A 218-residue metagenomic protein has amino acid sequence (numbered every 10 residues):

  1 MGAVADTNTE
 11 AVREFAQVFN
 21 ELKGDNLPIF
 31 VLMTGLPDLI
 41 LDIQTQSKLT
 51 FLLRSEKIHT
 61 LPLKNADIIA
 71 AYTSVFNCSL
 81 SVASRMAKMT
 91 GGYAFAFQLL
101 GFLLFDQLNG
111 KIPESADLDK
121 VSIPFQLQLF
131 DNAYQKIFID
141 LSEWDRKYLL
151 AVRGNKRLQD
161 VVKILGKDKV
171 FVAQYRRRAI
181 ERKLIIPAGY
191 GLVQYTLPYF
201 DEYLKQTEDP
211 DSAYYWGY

Functional and structural regions predicted by a protein language model:
M1-D38, T45-Q46: Conserved Walker B catalytic segment
V4, L36-L41, K64-A66, L104 (+1 more regions): Conserved nucleotide-binding/hydrolysis micro-motifs of P-loop NTPases
V18, L103, R178-R182: Alpha-helical DNA-recognition elements
S55-A83, M89: Conserved small helical "lid"/interfacial subdomain of P-loop NTPases
G92, A96-K169, G217-Y218: Winged-helix-like regulatory helical subdomains adjacent to P-loop NTPase cores
L165-R182, P187-Y190: Short amphipathic alpha-helical interaction segments
G191-L197: Minor-groove-contacting beta-hairpin "wing" of winged helix-turn-helix DNA-binding domains
P198-Y218: Short, amphipathic alpha-helical interaction segments positioned at domain boundaries
